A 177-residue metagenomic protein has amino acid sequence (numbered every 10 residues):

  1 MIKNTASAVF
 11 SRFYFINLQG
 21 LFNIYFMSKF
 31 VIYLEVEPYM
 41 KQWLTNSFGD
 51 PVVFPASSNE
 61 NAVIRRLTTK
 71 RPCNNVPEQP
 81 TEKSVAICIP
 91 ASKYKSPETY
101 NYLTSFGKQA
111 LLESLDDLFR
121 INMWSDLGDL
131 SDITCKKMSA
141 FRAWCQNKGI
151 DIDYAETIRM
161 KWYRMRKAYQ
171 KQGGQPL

Functional and structural regions predicted by a protein language model:
M1-L103: Long, low-complexity interaction regions most often at the N-terminus
Y94-D117, K137-A140, W144: Long, mid-chain structured domain cores
L111-D132: Positively charged, polyanion-binding regions of nucleic-acid-associated proteins
G128-K148, Y169: Short, charged amphipathic recognition helices of the HTH superfamily and cognate SANT/SANTA-like modules
C145-R159: Short, basic interhelical loop/turn and adjoining N-cap of the next helix at nucleic-acid- or acidic-partner-contacting
K161-Q175: Short, basic alpha-helical nucleic acid-contact segments in DNA-binding proteins and DNA transaction factors
